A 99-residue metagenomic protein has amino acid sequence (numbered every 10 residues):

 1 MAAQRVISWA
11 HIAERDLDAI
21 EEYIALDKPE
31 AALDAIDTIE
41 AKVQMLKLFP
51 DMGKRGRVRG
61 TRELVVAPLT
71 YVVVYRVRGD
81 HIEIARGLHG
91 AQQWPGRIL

Functional and structural regions predicted by a protein language model:
M1-D34, L99: Arg/Lys-rich, positively charged N-terminal/basic patches that mediate binding to nucleic acids
H11, A35-I36, V43-L48: Outer-membrane beta-barrel domain signature
L17, E21, I36, E40-V43 (+1 more regions): Short amphipathic alpha-helical/adjacent loop interface patches that line ligand and macromolecule-binding sites
E22, P29, Q44, L48-D51 (+2 more regions): Generic structural signal for secondary-structure transition and capping sites
L33-D34, K54-G56, G96: Short, hydrophobic secondary-structure boundary micro-motifs
A41, L48-H81: Basic/aromatic recognition patch in beta-strand/loop cores that engages polyanionic ligands
Y71-L99: Enriched for short, Lys/Arg-rich terminal
